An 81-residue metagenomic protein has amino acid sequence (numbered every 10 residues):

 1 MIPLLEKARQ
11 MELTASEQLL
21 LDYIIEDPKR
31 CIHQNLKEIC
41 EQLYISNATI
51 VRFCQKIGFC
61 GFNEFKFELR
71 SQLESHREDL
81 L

Functional and structural regions predicted by a protein language model:
I2-L5, Q10-D22, P28-H33, E41-Y44 (+1 more regions): HTH-adjacent hinge/linker in prokaryotic transcriptional regulators
A48: Key DNA-contact positions within bacterial/archaeal DNA-binding proteins
